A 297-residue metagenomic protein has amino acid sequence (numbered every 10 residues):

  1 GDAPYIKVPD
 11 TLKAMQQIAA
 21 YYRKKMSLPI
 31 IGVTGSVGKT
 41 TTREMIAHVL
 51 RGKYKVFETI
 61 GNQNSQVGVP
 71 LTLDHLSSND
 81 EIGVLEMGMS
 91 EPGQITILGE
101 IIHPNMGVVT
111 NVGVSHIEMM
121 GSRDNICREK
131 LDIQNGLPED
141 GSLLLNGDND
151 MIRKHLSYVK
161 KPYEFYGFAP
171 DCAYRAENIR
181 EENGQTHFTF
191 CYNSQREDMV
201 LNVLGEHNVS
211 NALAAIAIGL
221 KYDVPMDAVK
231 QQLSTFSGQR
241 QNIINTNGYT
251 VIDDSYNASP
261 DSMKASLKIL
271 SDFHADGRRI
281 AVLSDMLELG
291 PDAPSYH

Functional and structural regions predicted by a protein language model:
G1-A3, V108-T250, D276-G277: Acidic, Mg2+-coordinating active-site environments of NTP-dependent enzymes
G1-Q17, F273-A275: N-terminal leader/targeting and accessory segments in enzymes
Y5-K7, I30, V56-E58, Y163-F165 (+1 more regions): Conserved beta-strand scaffold positions in the cores of enzyme catalytic domains, especially in NTP/NDP-utilizing
K13-L143, G147, M151-V159: Phosphate-binding loop of NTP-binding sites
M15-A19, R43, Q66, I95 (+7 more regions): A general structural signal for well-ordered alpha-helical segments in protein cores
M15-I18, I46, L50, T72-L73 (+3 more regions): Buried hydrophobic packing segments
T59-I60, L85, L201-N202, I216 (+4 more regions): Thr-Gly-centered strand-to-loop micro-motif
S237, S255-H297: Active-site beta-alpha connecting loops in nucleotide-dependent enzymes
